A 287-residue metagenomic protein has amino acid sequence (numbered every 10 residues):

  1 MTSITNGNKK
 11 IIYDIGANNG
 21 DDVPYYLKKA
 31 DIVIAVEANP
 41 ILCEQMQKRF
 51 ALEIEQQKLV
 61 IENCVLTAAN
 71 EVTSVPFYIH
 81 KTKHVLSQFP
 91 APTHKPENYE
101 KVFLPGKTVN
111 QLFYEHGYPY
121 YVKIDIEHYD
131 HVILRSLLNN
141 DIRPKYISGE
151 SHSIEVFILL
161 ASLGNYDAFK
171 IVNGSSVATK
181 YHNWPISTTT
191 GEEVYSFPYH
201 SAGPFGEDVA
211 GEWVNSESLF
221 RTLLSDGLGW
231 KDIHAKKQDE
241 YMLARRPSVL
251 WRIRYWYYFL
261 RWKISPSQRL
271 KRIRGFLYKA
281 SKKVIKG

Functional and structural regions predicted by a protein language model:
M1-T5, Q111-Y114: A short acidic-Thr-Gly-centered motif at the start of a beta-strand
T2-V72, S151-S153: SAM cofactor-binding core of SAM-dependent methyltransferases, primarily the Rossmann-like beta-alpha-beta module
K10, D22, K29-I32, Q111-K283: Conserved acidic-Pro-Pro-aromatic motif
D14-A17, E100-K107, H128: Conserved phosphate-coordination/catalytic loops
R49, F89-P92, S136-L137: Residue-level signal for well-ordered alpha-helical positions
E53-V60, Y99-E100, Y118, R143: A short helix-to-beta-strand connector/capping loop
T67-Q111, H116, W184-P185, T189-H200: Glycine-rich adenosyl-binding loop in Rossmann-like folds that engage adenosine-containing cofactors
